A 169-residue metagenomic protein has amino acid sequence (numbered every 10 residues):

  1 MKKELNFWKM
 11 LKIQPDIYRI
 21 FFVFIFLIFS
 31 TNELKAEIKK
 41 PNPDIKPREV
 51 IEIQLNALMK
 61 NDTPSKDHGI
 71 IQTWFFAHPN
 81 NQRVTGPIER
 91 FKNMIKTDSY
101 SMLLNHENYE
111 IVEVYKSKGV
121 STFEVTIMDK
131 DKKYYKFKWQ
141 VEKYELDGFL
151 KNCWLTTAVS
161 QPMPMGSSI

Functional and structural regions predicted by a protein language model:
K3-F21: Bacterial N-terminal signal peptides that target proteins for export
I20-S30: Bacterial N-terminal signal peptides
N32-A36: Sec/Tat signal peptide C-region and signal peptidase I cleavage site
E37-E49: N-terminal low-complexity, Pro/Thr/Ser-rich intrinsically disordered segments that act as propeptides or flexible
K46-D62, Q72, F76: Short, aromatic-enriched amphipathic alpha-helices that serve as compact interaction elements
K60-K66, D147-G148: Low-complexity, polar-biased intrinsically disordered regions enriched in Pro/Ser/Thr/Gly
P64-G119: Short solvent-exposed beta->alpha transition segments
V114-I169: Exposed beta-sheet edge and beta->alpha loop/turn motif
